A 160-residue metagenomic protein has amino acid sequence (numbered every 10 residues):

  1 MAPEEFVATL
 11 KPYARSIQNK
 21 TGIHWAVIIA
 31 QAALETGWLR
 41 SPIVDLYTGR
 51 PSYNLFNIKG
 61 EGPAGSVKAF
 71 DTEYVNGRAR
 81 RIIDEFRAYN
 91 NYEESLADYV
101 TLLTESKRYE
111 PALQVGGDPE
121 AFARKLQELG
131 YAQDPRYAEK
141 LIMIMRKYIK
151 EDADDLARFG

Functional and structural regions predicted by a protein language model:
M1-G160: Catalytic cores of secreted/periplasmic lytic hydrolases that degrade extracellular macromolecules
